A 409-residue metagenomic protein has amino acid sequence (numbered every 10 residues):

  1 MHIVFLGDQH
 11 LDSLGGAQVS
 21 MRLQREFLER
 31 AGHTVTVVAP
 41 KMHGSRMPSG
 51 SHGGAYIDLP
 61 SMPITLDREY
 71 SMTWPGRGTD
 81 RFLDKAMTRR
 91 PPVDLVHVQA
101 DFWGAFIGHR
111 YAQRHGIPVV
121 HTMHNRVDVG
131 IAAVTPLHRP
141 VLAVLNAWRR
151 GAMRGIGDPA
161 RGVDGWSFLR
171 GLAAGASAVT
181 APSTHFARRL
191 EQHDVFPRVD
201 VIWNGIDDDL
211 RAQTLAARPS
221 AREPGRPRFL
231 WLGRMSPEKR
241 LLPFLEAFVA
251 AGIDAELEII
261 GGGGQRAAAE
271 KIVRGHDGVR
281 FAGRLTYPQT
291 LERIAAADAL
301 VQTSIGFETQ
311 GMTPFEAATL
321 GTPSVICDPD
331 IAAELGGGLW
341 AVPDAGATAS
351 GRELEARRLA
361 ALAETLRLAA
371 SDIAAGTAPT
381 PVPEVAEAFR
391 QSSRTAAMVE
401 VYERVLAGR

Functional and structural regions predicted by a protein language model:
M1-H52, I57-P60, V249, V399 (+2 more regions): N-terminal subdomain of nucleotide-sugar transferases
L66, T122-V163, S167: Acceptor-binding helix/loop patch of EC 2.4 sugar-transfer enzymes, predominantly nucleotide-sugar-dependent
D94, S177, A295-T309: Acidic donor-binding loop of glycosyltransferase active sites
A147-L215: Donor nucleotide-sugar binding/catalytic pocket of nucleotide-sugar-dependent glycosyltransferases
T180, S220-V249: Conserved donor-binding/catalytic core segment of Leloir-type glycosyltransferases
A216, A349-A361, I373-A407: A charged, aromatic-enriched C-terminal amphipathic alpha-helix characteristic of glycosyltransferases across folds
A268-E292, A299: Nucleotide-activated donor-binding/catalytic signature segment of Leloir-type glycosyltransferases, i.e., the conserved
P314, T319, P323-I326, A333: Short hydrophobic beta-strand element within catalytic cores of glycosyltransferases and related nucleotide-activated
